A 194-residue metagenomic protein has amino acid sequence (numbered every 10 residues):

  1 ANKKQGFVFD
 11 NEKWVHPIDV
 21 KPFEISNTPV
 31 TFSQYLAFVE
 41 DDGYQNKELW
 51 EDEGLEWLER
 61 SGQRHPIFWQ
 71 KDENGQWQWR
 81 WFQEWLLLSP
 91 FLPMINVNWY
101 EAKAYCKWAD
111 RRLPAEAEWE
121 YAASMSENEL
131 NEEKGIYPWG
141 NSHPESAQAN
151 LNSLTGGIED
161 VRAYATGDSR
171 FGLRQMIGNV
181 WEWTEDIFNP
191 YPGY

Functional and structural regions predicted by a protein language model:
A1-K13, I18, T28, G43-Y194: Functional-site microenvironments in short loops/helix caps that host divalent-cation chemistry
P22: A recurrent short beta-strand within the Rossmann-like NAD(P)-dependent oxidoreductase core
T31: Acidic-aromatic/histidine active-site loop/patch
